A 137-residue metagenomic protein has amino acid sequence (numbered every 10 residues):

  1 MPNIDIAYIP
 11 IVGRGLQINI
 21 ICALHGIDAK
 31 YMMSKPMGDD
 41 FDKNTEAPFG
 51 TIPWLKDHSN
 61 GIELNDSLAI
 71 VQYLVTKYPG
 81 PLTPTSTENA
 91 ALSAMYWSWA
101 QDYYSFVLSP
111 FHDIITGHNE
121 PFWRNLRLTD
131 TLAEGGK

Functional and structural regions predicted by a protein language model:
M1-D130: GST-like domain detector, emphasizing the conserved glutathione-binding G-site in the N-terminal thioredoxin-like
T129-K137: Amphipathic alpha-helical packing segments from all-alpha helical-bundle domains
